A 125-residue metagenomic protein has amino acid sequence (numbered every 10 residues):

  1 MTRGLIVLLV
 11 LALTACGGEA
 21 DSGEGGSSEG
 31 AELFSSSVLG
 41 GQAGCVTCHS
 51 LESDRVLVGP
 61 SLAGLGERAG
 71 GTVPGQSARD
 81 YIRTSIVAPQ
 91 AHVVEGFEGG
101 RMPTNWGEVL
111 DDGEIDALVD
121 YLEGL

Functional and structural regions predicted by a protein language model:
T2-V7: Sec-dependent signal peptide recognition, specifically the positively charged N-region followed immediately by
A12-A15: C-terminal motif of bacterial Sec signal peptides marking the signal peptidase cleavage site
G17-G40, G75-Q76: Electrostatic cytochrome c docking/interface patches
G25, L57, S77, G96-F97: Alpha-helix N-cap and coil->helix boundary residues
G40-E52, M102, L118, L122: The canonical Cys-X-X-Cys-His
V46-V87, T104-E108: Gly/Gly-Pro-rich "capping" loops immediately C-terminal to redox-active cysteine motifs in periplasmic/lumenal
D80, R101-L125: C-terminal capping alpha-helices of c-type cytochrome domains
Q90-V94: Generic structural signal for secondary-structure transition and capping sites
